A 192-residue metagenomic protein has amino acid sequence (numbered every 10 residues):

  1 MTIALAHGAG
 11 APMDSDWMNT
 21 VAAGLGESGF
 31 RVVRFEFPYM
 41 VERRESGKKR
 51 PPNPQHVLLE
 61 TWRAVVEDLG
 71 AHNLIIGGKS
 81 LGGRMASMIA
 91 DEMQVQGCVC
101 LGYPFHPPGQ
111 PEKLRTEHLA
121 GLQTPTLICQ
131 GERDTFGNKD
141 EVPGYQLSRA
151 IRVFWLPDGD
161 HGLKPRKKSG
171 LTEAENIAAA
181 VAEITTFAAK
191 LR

Functional and structural regions predicted by a protein language model:
M1-L74, A90, D160-G170: Serine-hydrolase catalytic machinery in alpha/beta-hydrolase-like enzymes
I76-G78, L101: Short beta-strand immediately N-terminal to the catalytic nucleophile in serine-hydrolase-like folds
G78-G82, A86: Gly/Ala-rich beta-loop-alpha elbow adjacent to hydrolase catalytic centers
Q94-G109: A conserved short beta-strand
L122, I128-Q130, D134: Short beta-strand/loop motif that positions the catalytic acidic residue of the alpha/beta-hydrolase fold
T135-E141: Conserved alpha/beta-hydrolase "acid-adjacent" motif
S148-K164: Catalytic histidine neighborhood in serine/cysteine hydrolases with alpha/beta-hydrolase-type architecture
G159, K167-R192: Catalytic active-site module of serine/aspartate enzymes centered on a nucleophile-bearing elbow/loop
